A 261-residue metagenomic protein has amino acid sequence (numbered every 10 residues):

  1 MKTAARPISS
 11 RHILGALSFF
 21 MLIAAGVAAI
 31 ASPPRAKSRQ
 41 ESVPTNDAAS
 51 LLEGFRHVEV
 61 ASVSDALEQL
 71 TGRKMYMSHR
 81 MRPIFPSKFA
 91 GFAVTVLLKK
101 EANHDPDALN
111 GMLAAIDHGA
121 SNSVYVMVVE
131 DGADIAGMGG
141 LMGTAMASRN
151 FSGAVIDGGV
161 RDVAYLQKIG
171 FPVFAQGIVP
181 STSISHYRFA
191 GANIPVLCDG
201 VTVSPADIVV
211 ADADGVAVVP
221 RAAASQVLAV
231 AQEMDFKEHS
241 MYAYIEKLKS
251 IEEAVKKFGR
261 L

Functional and structural regions predicted by a protein language model:
M1-S10: N-terminal secretory signal peptides that target proteins for export/translocation
G15-G26: Bacterial N-terminal signal peptides
R35-P205, V219-K249, E253-L261: Feature captures the catalytic cores and cofactor-binding loops of soluble hydro-lyases/lyases that act on carboxylate
G215-A217: Channel- or pocket-lining gating/hinge segments that regulate access to a cavity or pore
